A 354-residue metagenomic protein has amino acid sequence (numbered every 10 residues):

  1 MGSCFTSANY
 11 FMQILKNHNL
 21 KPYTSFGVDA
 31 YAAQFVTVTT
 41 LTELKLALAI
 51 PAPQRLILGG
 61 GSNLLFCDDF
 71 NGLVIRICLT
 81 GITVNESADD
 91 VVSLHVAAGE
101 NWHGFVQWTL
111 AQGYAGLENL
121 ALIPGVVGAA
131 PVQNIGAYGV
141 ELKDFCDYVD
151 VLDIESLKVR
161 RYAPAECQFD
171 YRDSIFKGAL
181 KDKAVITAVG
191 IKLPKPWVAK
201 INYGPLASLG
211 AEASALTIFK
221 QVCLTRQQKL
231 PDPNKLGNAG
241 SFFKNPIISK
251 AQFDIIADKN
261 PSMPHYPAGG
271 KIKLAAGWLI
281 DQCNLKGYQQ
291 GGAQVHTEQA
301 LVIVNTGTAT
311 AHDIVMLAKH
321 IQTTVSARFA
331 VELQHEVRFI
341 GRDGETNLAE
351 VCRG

Functional and structural regions predicted by a protein language model:
N9-Y10: Intrinsic-disorder-associated, low-complexity terminal segments enriched in Asp/Asn/His/Tyr and depleted of Lys/Arg
Q13-S156: Anion-binding (especially nucleotide phosphate/pyrophosphate-binding) glycine-rich loop and adjoining beta-alpha core
L15-K16, K21-S25, V159-H312, R328-G354: Phosphate/pyrophosphate- and phosphate-bearing ligand-binding catalytic cores of soluble enzymes
T40, G61, G125, L157 (+4 more regions): Residue-level signal for inorganic ion chemistry
A47-P51, P205, L317-I321: Short amphipathic alpha-helices in soluble, non-transmembrane regions that often serve as interface/regulatory elements
Y114, A311-I314: Beta-rich strand-turn-strand
